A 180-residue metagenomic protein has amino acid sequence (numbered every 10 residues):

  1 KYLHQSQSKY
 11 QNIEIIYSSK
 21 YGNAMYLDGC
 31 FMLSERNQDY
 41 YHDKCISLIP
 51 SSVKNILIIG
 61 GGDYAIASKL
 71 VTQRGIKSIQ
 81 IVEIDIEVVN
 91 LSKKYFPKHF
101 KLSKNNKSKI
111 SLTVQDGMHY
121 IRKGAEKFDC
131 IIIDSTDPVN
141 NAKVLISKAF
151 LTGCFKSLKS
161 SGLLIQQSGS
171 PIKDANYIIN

Functional and structural regions predicted by a protein language model:
K1-A24: N-terminal auxiliary segments of SAM/dcSAM-dependent transferases
S8, L33-I179: The AdoMet/dcAdoMet-binding core of the Class I SAM-like
D28-G29: Short strand-turn-strand beta-turns centered on an Asx-Gly dipeptide
